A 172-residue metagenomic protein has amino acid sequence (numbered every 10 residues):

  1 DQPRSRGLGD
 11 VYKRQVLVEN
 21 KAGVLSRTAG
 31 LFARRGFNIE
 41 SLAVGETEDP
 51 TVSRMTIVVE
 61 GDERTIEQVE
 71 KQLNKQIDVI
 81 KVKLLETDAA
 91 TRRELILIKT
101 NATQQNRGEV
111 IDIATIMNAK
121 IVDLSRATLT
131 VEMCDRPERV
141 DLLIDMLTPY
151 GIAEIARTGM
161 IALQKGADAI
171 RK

Functional and structural regions predicted by a protein language model:
D1-Y12: Single conserved hydrophobic/aromatic residue that forms the stacking wall/gate of nucleotide- or nucleobase-binding
D10-R54, V58-K172: Long, contiguous binding/interaction regions
